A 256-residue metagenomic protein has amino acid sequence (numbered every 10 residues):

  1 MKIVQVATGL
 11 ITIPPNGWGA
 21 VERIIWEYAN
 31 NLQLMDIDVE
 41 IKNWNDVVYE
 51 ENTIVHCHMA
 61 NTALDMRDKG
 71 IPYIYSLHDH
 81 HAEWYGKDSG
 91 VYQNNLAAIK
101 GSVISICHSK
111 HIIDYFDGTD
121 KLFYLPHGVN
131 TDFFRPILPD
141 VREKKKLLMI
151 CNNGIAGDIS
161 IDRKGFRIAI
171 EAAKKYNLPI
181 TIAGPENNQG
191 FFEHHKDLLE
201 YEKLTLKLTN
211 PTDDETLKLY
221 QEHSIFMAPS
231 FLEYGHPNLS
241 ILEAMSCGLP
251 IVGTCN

Functional and structural regions predicted by a protein language model:
M1-I54, N256: N-terminal pre-catalytic "stem/leader" segment of glycosyltransferase-like enzymes
I54-M59, D65-Y85, V103-I106: Active-site proximal beta-strand in glycosyltransferases
W84-V103: A conserved, positively charged/aromatic
K100-P136, R142, K146-N152: Donor nucleotide-sugar binding/catalytic pocket of nucleotide-sugar-dependent glycosyltransferases
R142-D197, T209-N210: Conserved catalytic-core segment of nucleotide-activated headgroup transferases in glycan assembly
P185-F192, L199-E222, F231: Conserved active-site histidine-acidic residue motif and adjacent donor-binding/catalytic loop of glycosyltransferases
L217, L239-S246: Short alpha-helical segment that forms part of, or immediately flanks, the ligand-binding pocket in carbohydrate-active
Q221-H236, L249: Acidic donor-binding loop of glycosyltransferase active sites
